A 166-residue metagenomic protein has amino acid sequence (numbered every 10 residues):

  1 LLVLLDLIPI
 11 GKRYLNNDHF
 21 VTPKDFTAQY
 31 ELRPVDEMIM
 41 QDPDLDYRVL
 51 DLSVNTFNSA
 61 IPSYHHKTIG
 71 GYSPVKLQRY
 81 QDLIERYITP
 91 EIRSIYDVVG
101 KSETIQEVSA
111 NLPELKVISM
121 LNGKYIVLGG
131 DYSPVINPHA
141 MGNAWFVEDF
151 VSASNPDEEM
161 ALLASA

Functional and structural regions predicted by a protein language model:
L1-A166: Conserved luminal/periplasmic juxtamembrane motif of membrane-embedded glycan-processing enzymes
